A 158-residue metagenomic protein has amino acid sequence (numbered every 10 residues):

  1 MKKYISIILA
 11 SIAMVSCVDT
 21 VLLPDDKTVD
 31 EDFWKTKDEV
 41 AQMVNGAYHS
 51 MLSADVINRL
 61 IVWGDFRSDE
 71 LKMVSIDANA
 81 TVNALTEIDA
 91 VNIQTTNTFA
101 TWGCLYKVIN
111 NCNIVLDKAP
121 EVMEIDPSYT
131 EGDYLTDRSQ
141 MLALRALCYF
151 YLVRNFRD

Functional and structural regions predicted by a protein language model:
M1-V15: Sec-dependent bacterial lipoprotein signal peptides
S11-M14, S50, A54-I57, D69 (+1 more regions): Generic N-terminal helix/loop capping motif
C17-R67: Membrane-proximal, proline-rich intrinsically disordered regions
V21, R67, L71-K72, N79 (+1 more regions): Intrinsically disordered, low-complexity regions of eukaryotic proteins
A41, H49, A80-F156: Conserved, well-structured interaction surfaces
L52-N58, K72-M73, C148-D158: Secretory-pathway/luminal and periplasmic proteins that interact with or process carbohydrate-rich
D55-G64, V74, N83-I88: Short N-terminal amphipathic alpha-helices
G64-L71, Y134-D137: Acidic helix-start/capping segments at beta-turn-to-alpha-helix junctions
